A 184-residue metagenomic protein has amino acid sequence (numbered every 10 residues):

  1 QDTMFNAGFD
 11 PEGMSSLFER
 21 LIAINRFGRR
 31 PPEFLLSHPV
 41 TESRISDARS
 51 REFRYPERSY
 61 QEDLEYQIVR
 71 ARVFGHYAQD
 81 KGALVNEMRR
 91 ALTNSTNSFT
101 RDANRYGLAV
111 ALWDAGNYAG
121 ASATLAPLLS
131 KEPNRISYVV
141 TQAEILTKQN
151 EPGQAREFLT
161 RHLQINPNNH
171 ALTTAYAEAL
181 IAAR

Functional and structural regions predicted by a protein language model:
Q1-N168: Extracytoplasmic and endomembrane cell-envelope/extracellular-matrix remodeling and assembly machinery
H170-R184: Short, intrinsically disordered, charge-balanced linker/junction segments flanking boundaries in proteins
